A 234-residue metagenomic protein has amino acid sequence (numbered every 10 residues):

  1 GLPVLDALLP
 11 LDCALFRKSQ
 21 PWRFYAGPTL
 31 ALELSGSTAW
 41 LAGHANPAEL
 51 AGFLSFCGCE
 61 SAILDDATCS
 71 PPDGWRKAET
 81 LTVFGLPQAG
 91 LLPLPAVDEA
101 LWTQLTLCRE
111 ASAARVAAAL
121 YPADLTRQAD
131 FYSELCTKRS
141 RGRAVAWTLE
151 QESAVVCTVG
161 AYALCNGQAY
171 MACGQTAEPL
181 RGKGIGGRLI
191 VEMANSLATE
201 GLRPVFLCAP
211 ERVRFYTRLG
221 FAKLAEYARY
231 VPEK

Functional and structural regions predicted by a protein language model:
G1-L9, T80-F84, Q88-F131: Short amphipathic alpha-helix that is part of the acyltransferase structural core
L2-S61, V156-A172, A177-E178: Conserved donor-binding loop and adjoining core beta-sheet/short helix segment in diverse acyl/aminoacyl transferases
A31, S35-A100, L105, C208 (+1 more regions): Acyl-donor-binding surface of acyltransferase catalytic domains
N46-F53, A172, T176-E178, G182-T199 (+1 more regions): Conserved acetyl-CoA-binding loop-helix of GNAT-fold acetyltransferases
P72, F215-T217, F221: Conserved active-site tyrosine of GNAT-family acetyltransferases
R127-Q175: A conserved beta-strand-loop-helix scaffold within acyl/acetyltransferase catalytic domains
M171, R203-C208: Conserved hydrophobic beta-strand within the GNAT/NAT acetyltransferase core sheet that lines the active-site cleft
